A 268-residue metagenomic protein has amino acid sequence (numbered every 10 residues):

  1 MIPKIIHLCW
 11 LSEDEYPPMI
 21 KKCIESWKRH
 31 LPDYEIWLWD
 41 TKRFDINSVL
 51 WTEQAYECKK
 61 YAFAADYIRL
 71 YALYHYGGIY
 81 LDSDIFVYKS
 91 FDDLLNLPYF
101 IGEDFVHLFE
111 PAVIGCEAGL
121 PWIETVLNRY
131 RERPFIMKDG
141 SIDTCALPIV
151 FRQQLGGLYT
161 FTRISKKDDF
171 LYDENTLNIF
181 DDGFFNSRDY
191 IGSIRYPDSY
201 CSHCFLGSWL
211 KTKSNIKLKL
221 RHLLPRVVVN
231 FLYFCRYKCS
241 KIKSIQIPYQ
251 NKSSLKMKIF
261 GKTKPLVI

Functional and structural regions predicted by a protein language model:
M1-A65, S83-I268: Glycosyltransferase-associated regions of secretory-pathway enzymes, highlighting luminal stem/catalytic domains
Y67-G78: Small-residue hinge/turn detector
